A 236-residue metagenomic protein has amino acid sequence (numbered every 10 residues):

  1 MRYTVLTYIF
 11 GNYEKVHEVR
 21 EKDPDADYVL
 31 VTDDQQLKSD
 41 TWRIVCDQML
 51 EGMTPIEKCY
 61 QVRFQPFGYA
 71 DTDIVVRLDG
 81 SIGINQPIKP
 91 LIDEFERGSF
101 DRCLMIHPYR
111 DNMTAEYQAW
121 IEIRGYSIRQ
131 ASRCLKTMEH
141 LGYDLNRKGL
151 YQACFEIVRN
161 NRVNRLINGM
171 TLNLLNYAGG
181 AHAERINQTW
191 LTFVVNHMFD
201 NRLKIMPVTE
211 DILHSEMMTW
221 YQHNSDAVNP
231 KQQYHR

Functional and structural regions predicted by a protein language model:
M1-R236: Glycosyltransferase catalytic domains, chiefly GT-A lineage
